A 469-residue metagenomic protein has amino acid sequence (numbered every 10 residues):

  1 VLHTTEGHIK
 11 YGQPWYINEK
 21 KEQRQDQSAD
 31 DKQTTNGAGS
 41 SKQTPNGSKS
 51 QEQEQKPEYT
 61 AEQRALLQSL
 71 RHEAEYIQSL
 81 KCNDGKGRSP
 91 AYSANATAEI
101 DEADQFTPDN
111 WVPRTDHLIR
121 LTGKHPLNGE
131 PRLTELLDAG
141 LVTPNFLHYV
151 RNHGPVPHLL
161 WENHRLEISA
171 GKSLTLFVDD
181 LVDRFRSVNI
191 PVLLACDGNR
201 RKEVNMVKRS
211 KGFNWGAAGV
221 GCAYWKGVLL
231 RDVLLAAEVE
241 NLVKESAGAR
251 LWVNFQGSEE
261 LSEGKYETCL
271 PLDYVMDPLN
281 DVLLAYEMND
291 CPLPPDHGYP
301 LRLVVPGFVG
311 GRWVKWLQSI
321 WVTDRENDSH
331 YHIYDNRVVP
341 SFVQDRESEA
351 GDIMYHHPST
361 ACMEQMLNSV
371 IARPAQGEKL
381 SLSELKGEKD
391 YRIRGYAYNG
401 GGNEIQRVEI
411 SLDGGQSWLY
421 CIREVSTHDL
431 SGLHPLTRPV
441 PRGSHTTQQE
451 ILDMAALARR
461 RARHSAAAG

Functional and structural regions predicted by a protein language model:
T4-K42, G47-G469: Structured, non-membrane catalytic/scaffold regions adjacent to prosthetic-group chemistry
